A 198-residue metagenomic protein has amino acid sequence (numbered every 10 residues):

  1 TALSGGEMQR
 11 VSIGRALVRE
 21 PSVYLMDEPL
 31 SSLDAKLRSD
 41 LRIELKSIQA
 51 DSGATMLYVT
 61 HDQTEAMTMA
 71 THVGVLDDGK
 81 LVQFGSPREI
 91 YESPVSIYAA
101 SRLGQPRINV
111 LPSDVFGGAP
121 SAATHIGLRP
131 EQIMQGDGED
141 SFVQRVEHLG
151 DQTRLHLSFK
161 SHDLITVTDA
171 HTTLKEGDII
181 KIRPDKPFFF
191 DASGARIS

Functional and structural regions predicted by a protein language model:
T1-V95: ABC ATPase nucleotide-binding domains
G5-G6, G14, G79, G85 (+6 more regions): Glycine-centered flexibility sites
D27, D34, H61-T64, P87-R88 (+5 more regions): Generic secondary-structure boundary/loop-capping signal
S32, S39, E92, G104-Q105 (+3 more regions): Generic structural "secondary-structure junction" signal
G53-M56, Y98, R107, D163: Secondary-structure boundary/capping signal
M56-V59, T71, Q105-R107, F116-G117 (+1 more regions): Alpha-helix boundary/capping detector
E92-F116, H125-G127, R183: C-terminal boundary and immediately downstream tail of ABC-type ATPase nucleotide-binding domains
P106, G118-S198: Non-catalytic connector elements of ABC transporters
